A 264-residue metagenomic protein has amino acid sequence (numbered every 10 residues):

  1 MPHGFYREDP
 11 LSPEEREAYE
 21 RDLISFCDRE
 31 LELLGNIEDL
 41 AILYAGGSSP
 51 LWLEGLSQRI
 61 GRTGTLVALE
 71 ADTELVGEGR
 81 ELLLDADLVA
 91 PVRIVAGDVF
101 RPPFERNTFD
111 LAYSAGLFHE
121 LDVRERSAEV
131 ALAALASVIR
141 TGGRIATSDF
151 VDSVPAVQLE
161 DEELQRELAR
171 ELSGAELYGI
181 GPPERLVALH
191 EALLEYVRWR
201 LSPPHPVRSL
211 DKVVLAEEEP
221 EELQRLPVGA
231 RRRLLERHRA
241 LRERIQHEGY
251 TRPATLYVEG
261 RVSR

Functional and structural regions predicted by a protein language model:
M1-S25: Class I SAM-dependent methyltransferase Rossmann-like catalytic core, especially the SAM/SAH-binding loop
A18-L40, G55: Conserved alpha-helix/loop element of class I SAM-dependent methyltransferases that forms part of the SAM/SAH-binding
L43-Y44, S48-R101: Class I SAM-dependent methyltransferase SAM/SAH-binding core
F100-A112: A short acidic, Gly/Pro-enriched loop at the edge of an enzyme's catalytic core that lines a small-molecule cofactor
D110-R126: A short SAM/SAH-binding and catalytic strip from SAM-dependent methyltransferases
S127-R144: A short glycine-rich, Lys/Arg-flanked "PGG" loop and its adjoining helix->strand segment in the class I
A146-L168: Conserved class I S-adenosyl-L-methionine
L193-R264: Conserved Class I S-adenosyl-L-methionine
